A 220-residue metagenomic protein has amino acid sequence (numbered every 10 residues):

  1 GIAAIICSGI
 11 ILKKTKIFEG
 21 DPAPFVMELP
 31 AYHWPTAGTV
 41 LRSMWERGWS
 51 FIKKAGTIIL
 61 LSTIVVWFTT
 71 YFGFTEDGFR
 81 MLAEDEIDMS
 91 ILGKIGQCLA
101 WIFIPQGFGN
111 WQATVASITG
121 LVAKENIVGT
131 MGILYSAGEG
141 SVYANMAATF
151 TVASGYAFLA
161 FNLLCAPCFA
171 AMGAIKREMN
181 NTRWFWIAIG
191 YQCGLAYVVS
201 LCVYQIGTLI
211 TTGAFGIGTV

Functional and structural regions predicted by a protein language model:
G1-L29, Y135, A147-V220: Juxtamembrane and boundary regions of transmembrane helices in multi-pass small-molecule transporters and channels
I6-I11, R42-S43, W111: Short amphipathic alpha-helical surface micro-motifs
K13-F18, Y32-R80, A100: Long hydrophobic segments that form regular secondary structure
F18-S43, D88, L92, Y135-E139: Juxtamembrane inter-helical linkers in multi-pass membrane proteins
P24-H33, T39, S50, G107 (+2 more regions): Residue-level preference for alpha-helix termini and adjacent loops
P30, W34, F51-I64, Q112-G129 (+1 more regions): Alpha-helical membrane-embedding segments and immediately adjacent membrane-interface amphipathic helices
G38, T70, F74-G78, E125 (+2 more regions): Alpha-helix boundary/capping detector
T63-C193: Extended, low-charge hydrophobic alpha-helical regions
